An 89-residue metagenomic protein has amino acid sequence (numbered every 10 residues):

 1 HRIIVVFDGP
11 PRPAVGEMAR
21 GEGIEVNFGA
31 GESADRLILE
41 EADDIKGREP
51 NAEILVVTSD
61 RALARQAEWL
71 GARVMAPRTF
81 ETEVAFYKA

Functional and structural regions predicted by a protein language model:
H1-A89: Nuclease catalytic cores that cleave nucleic-acid phosphodiester bonds, predominantly acidic two-metal-ion
